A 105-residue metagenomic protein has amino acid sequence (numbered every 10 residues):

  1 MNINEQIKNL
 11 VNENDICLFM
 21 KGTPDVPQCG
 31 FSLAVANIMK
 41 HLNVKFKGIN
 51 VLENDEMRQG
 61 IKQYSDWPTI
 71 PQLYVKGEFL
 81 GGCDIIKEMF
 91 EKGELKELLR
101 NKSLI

Functional and structural regions predicted by a protein language model:
N2-I3: N-terminal, charge-rich interaction modules
K8-K45: Local sequence-structure signature of Cys/Sec-based thiol-disulfide redox active-site neighborhoods
C17-M20, P71-K76: Cytosolic beta-strand hydrophobic patch enriched in CBS
V44-R58: Thiol-based oxidoreductase modules, predominantly thioredoxin-like and allied folds used for disulfide exchange
Q63-T69: Thiol/disulfide oxidoreductase modules built on the thioredoxin-like
V75-L104: Non-catalytic, surface beta->alpha helical segment in thiol-disulfide oxidoreductase systems
